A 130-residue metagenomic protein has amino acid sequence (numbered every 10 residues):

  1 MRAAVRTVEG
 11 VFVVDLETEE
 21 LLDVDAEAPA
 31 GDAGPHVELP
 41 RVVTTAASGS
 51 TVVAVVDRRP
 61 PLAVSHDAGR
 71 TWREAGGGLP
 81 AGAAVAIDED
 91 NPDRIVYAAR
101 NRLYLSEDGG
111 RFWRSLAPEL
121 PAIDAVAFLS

Functional and structural regions predicted by a protein language model:
M1-S130: Extracellular glycan-interacting surfaces
